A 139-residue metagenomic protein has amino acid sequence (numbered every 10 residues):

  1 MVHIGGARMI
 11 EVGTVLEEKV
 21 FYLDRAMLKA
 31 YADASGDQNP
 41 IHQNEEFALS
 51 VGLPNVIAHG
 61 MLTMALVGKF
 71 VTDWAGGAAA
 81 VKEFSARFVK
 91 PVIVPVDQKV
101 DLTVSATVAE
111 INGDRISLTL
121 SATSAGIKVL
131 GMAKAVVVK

Functional and structural regions predicted by a protein language model:
V2-A58: Catalytic strand-loop segment that frames the active site of acyl-thioester-processing enzymes
V2-L16, V96-K139: HotDog/MaoC-like acyl-thioester-processing domains
E18, V81-E83, M132: Hydrophobic residues on conserved beta-strands that form the core of alpha/beta folds
V20-Y22, R87, K134-V138: Generic structural detector for well-ordered beta-strands
S35-G36, F47-A48, K82-F84, A135-V136: Short, charged/polar low-complexity linear motifs in solvent-exposed/disordered segments
V51-P54, M64-S105: Hydrophobic beta-strand-centered segment that forms part of the acyl-chain substrate-binding groove
